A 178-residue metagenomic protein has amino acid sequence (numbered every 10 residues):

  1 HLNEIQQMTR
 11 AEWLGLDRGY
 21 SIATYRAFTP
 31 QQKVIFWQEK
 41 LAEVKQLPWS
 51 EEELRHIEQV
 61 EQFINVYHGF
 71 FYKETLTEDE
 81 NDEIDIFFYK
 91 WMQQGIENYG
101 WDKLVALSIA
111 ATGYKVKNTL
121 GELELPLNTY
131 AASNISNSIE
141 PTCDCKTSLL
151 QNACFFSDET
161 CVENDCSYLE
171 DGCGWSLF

Functional and structural regions predicted by a protein language model:
H1-E140: N-terminal propeptides/leader regions of secreted preproproteins that are proteolytically removed before maturation
E140-F178: Secreted, short cysteine-rich peptides and small extracellular cysteine-rich domains stabilized by multiple disulfide
